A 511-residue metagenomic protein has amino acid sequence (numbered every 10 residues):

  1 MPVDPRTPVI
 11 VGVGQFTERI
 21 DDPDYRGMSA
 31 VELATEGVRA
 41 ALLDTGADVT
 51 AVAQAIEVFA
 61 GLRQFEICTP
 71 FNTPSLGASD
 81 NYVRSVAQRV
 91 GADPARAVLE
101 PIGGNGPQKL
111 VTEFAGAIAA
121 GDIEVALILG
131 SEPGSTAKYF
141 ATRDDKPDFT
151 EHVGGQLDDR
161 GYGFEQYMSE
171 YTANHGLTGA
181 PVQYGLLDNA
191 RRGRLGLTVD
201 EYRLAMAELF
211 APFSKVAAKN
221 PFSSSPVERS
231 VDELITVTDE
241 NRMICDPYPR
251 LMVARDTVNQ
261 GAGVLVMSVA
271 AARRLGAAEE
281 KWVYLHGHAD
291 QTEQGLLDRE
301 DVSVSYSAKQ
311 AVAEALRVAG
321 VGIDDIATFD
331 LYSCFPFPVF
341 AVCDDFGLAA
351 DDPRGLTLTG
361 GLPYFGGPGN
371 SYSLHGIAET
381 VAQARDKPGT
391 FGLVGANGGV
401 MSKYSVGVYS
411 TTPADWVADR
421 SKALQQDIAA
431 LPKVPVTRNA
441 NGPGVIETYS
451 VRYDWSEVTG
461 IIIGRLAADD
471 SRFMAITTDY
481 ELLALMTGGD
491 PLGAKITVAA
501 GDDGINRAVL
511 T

Functional and structural regions predicted by a protein language model:
M1-V31, H152-L177, D188-N189, G193-A211 (+6 more regions): Condensing-enzyme catalytic core mediating Claisen C-C bond formation in acyl metabolism
D4, M28, I56, R63-V125 (+9 more regions): Conserved catalytic cysteine-centered active-site region of acyl-thioester-dependent Claisen-condensing enzymes
A30-D48, Y82-V86, V304-A319, G376-T380: Short, well-ordered amphipathic alpha-helical segments that serve as non-catalytic structural scaffolds within diverse
L42-E57, V90, V312-D325, E481-T487: Phosphate/pyrophosphate-binding loops at sites that engage ATP/ADP/AMP, CoA/4′-phosphopantetheine, polyphosphate
P101-E132, L177-A217, V264-A270, V318-V321 (+1 more regions): Active-site-proximal alpha-helical scaffold in enzymes
K219-E279, R317, D324-D344: Accessory "access/gating" subregions that flank catalytic or transport cores
A272, A278-D330, P336-Y364: Membrane-embedded translocation segments of transport machinery
L482-A499: Short nucleic-acid-contacting surface segments enriched for D/E, G, S/T with interspersed K/R
